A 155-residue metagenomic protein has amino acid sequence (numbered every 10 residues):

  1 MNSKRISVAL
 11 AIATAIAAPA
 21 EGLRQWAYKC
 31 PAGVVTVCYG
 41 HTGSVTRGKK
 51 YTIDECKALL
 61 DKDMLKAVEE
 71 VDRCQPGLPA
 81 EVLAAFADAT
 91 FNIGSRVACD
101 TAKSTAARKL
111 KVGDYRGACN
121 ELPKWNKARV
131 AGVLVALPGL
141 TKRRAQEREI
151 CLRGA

Functional and structural regions predicted by a protein language model:
M1-K29, H41, V45, K50-D61 (+2 more regions): Long, amphipathic alpha-helical surface segments
W26, V35-V37, P76, A89 (+1 more regions): Flexible, active-site-adjacent loop/turn segments at secondary-structure boundaries
A32-V34, E81: Extracytoplasmic
T36-C38, A85-D88, G117-E121: Structural recognition of the beta-strand scaffold that forms the well-ordered cores of secreted hydrolase catalytic
K66-K103: Active-site nucleophile-His-acid catalytic modules used for acyl/amide transfer and hydrolysis across diverse enzymes
